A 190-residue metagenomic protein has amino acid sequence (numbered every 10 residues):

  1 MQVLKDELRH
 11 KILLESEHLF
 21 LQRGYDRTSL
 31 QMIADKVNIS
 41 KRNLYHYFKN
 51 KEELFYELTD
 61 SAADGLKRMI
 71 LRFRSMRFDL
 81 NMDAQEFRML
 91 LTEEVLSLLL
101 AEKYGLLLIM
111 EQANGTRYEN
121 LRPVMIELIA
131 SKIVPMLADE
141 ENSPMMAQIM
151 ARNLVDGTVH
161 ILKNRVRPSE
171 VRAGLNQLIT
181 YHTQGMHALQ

Functional and structural regions predicted by a protein language model:
K5, L30, D60-K67: Short, basic, alpha-helical segments at the C-terminal edge of helix-turn-helix-like DNA-binding modules
K11, E15, L19-E53, E57: Helix-turn-helix
E15-Q22, G65-M76, G105, N153 (+1 more regions): Solvent-exposed, amphipathic alpha-helical segments
Y56-A62, Y118-L121: Alpha-helical DNA-contacting segments of helix-turn-helix folds
E57, L71-A101: Hydrophobic alpha-helical connector segments
L71, E94-S97, A101, A113-A138 (+1 more regions): Amphipathic alpha-helical packing segments from all-alpha helical-bundle domains
R74-N81, L108-T116: Short linear capping/connector segments at secondary-structure termini
L107-E111, M136-H182, M186-Q190: Hydrophobic/aromatic-rich alpha-helical bundle segments in the mid-to-C-terminal region
